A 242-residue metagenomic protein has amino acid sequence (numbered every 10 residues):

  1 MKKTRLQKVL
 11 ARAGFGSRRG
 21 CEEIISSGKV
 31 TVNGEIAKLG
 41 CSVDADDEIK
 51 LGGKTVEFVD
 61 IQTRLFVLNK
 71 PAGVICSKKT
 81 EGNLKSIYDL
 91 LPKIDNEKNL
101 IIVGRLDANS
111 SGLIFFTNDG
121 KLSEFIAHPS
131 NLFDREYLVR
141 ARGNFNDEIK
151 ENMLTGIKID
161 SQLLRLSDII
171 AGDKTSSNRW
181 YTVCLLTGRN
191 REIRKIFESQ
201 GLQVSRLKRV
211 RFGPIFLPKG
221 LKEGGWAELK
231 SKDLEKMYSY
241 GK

Functional and structural regions predicted by a protein language model:
M1-K242: Basic, flexible Lys/Arg- and Gly-enriched helix-loop patches that mediate nucleic-acid binding at interfaces with rRNA
